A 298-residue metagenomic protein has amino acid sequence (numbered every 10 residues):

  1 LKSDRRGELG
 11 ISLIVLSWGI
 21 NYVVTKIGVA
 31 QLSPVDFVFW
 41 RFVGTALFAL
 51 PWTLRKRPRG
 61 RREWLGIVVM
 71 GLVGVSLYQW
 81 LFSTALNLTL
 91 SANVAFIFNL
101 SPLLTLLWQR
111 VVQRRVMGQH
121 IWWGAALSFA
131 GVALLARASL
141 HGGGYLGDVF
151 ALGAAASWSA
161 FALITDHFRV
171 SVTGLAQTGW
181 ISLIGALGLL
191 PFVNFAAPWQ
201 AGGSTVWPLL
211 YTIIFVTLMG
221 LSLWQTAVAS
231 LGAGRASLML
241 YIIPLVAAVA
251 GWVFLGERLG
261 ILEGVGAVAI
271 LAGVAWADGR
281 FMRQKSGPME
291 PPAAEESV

Functional and structural regions predicted by a protein language model:
S3-E8, Q31-V35, F39, R59-L65 (+3 more regions): Juxtamembrane helix-entry segments on the extracytoplasmic side of multipass membrane proteins
I11, E63-G71, V116-S128, G147-A151 (+2 more regions): Cytoplasmic-side transmembrane-helix entry/capping segments in multi-pass membrane proteins
V15-G19, M70-Q79, S101-P102, V132 (+9 more regions): Transmembrane alpha-helical core positions of polytopic small-molecule transporters
S17, N21-Y22, L50-F98, L106 (+2 more regions): Specific transmembrane alpha-helical segments of multi-pass solute transporters/efflux pumps, especially DMT/EamA
K26, A46-A49, T105-L107, V111 (+5 more regions): Transmembrane alpha-helical segments that form core, pore/gating elements of small-molecule transporters/exporters
S33-P34, L90, V116-M117, T173-G174 (+3 more regions): A helix-boundary/kink motif common to multi-pass secondary transporters, especially Major Facilitator Superfamily
F39-W40, Q79, V94-L100, I164-A186 (+1 more regions): Helix-helix packing/entry segments at the starts of transmembrane helices
A49, V68, W108, M117-R137 (+5 more regions): Hydrophobic transmembrane alpha-helices of multi-pass small-molecule transport proteins
